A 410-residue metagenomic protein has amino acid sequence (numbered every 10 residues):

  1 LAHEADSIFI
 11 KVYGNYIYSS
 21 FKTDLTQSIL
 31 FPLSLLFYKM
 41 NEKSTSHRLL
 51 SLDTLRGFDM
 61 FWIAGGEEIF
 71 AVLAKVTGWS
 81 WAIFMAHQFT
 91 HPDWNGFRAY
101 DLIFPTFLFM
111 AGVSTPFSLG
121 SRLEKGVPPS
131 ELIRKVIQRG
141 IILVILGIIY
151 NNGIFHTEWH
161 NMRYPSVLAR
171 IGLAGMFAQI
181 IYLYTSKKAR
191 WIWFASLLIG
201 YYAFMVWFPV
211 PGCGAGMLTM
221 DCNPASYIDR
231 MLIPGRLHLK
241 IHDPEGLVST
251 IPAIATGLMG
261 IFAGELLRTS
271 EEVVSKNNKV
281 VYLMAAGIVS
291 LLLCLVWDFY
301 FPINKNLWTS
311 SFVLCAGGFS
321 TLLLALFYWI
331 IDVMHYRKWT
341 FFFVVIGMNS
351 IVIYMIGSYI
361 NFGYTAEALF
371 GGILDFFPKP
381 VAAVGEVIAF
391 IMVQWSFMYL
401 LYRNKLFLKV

Functional and structural regions predicted by a protein language model:
L1, F9, Y16-S19, L25 (+1 more regions): Short hydrophobic targeting helices and cationic amphipathic motifs that mediate membrane/organellar targeting
I10-V12, G214: Intrinsically disordered, low-complexity segments enriched in small/polar residues
F21, F37-V410: Alpha-helical transmembrane segments and their immediate juxtamembrane cytosolic regions
S28: Cationic, low-complexity basic patches in intrinsically disordered or flexible, solvent-exposed regions
